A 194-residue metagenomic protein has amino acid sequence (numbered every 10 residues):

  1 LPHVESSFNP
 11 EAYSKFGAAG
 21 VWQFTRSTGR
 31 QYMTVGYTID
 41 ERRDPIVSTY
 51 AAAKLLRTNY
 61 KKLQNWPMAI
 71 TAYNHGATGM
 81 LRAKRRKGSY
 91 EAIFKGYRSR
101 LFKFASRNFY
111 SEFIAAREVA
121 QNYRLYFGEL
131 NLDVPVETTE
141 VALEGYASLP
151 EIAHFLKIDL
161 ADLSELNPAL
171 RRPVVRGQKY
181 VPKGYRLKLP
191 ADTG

Functional and structural regions predicted by a protein language model:
L1-E5, Y73: Short alpha-helical scaffolding segments that buttress acidic/His motifs in well-ordered protein cores
S7-Y13, G20, T38-E41: Glycine- and small hydrophobic-enriched segments that form the cores of compact globular domains
A12-Y32: Short, surface-exposed glycine/acidic/tryptophan-bearing loops
Q31, V35-K62, P67-G194: Extracytoplasmic and endomembrane cell-envelope/extracellular-matrix remodeling and assembly machinery
